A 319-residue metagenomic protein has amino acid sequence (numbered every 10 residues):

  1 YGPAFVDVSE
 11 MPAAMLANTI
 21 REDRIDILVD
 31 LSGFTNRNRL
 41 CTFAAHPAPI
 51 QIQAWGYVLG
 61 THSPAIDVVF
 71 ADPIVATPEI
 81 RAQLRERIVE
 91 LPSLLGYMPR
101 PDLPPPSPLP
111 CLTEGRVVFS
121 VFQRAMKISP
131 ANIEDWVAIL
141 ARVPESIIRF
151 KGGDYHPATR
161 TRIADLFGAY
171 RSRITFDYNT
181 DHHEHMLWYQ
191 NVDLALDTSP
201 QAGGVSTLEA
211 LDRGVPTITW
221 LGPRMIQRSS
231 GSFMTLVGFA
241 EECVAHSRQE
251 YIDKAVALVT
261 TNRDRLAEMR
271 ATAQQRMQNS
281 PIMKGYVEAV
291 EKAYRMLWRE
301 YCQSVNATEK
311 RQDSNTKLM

Functional and structural regions predicted by a protein language model:
Y1-I27, S146: Phosphate-binding active sites in nucleotide-utilizing proteins
A4-M11, F176-Y178, E242-E250, A257: Short acidic-hydrophobic, aromatic-tinged amphipathic segments that line or gate anion-handling sites
A14-T19, N38-L40, G60-I66, P78-Q83 (+3 more regions): Short, charged, surface-exposed secondary-structure boundary motifs
R24-S63, H182-S230: A donor-sugar binding/catalytic signature common to diverse glycosyltransferases and related nucleotide-sugar
H46-P104: Active-site-proximal region of nucleotide-activated glycan assembly enzymes, centered on histidine/acidic-rich loops
S93-D181, W188-Q190, M296: Conserved catalytic-core segment of nucleotide-activated headgroup transferases in glycan assembly
A125, F150, R160-R162, D253-M319: C-terminal amphipathic helix plus adjacent low-complexity, charged tail appended to glycosyltransferase catalytic
Q190, L194, T198-P281: Catalytic binding pocket for nucleotide-activated donors in carbohydrate/polymer assembly enzymes
